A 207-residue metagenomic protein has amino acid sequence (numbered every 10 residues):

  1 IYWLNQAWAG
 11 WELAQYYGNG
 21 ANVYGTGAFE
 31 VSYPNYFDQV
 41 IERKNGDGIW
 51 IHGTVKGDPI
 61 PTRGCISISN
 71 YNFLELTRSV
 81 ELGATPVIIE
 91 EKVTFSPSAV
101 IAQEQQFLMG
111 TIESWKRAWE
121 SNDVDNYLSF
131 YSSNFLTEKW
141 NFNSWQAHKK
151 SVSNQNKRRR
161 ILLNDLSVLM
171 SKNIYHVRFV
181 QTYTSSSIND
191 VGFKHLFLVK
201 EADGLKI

Functional and structural regions predicted by a protein language model:
Y2-E113: Exported/periplasmic cell-wall-interacting domains
W115, Y127-L128, W145, V177 (+1 more regions): Hydrophobic pocket/interface hotspot
S121-N134: Short, well-ordered alpha-helical segments enriched in acidic and aromatic residues
L136-S144: Short, charge-rich amphipathic alpha-helical segments embedded in non-transmembrane helical bundles/solenoids
K150-H195: Surface-exposed, charged secondary-structure patches
D190-K206: A short, surface-exposed beta-strand/turn
